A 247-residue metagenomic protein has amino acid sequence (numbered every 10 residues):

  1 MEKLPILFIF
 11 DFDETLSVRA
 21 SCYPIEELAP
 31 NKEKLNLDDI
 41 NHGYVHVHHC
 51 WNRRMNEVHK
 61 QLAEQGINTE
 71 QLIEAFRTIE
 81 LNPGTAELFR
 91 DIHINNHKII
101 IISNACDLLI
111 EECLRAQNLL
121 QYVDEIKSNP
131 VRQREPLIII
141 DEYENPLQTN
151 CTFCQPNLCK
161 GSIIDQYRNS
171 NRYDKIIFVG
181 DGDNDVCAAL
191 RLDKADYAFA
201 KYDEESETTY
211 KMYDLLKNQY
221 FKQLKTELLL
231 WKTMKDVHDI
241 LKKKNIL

Functional and structural regions predicted by a protein language model:
M1-E2, S170: Short, flexible hinge/linker loops that cap or flank conserved catalytic cores
E2-P130: Alpha-helical substrate-recognition element adjacent to the catalytic core
G84-K98, A105-L247: C-terminal cap/substrate-recognition subdomain and adjoining C-terminal extension of metal-dependent phosphatase-like
